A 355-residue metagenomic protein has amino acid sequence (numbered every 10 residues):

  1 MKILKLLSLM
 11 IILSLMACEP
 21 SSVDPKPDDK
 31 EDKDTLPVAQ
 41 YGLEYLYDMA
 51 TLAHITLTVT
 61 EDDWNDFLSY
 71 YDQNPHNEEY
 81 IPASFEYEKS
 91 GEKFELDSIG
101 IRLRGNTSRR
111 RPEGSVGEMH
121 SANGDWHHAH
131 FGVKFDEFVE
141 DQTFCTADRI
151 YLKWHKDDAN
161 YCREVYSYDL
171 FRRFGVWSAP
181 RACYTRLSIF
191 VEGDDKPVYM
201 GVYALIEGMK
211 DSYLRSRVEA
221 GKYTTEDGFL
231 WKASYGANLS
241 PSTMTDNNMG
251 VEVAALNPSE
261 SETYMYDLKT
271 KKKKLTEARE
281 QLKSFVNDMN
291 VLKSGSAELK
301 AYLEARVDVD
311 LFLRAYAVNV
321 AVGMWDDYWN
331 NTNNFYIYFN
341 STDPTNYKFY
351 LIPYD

Functional and structural regions predicted by a protein language model:
M1-K26: Bacterial Sec-dependent N-terminal signal peptides
C18-D355: Phosphate/dinucleotide-binding and metal-coordinating scaffold of catalytic cores in nucleotide-dependent enzymes
